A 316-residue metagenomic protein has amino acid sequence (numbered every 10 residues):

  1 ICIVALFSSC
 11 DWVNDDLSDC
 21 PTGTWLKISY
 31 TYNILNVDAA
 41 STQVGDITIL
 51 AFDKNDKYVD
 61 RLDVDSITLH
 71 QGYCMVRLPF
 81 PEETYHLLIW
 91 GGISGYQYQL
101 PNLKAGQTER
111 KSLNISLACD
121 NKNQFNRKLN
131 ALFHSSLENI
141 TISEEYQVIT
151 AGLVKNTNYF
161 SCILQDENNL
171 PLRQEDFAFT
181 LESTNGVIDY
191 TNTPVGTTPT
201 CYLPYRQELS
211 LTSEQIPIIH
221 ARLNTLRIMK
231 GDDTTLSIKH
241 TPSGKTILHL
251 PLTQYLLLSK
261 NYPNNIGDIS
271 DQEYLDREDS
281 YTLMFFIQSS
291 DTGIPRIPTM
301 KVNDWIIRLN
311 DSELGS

Functional and structural regions predicted by a protein language model:
V4-T31, R308, G315: Bacterial Sec-dependent N-terminal signal peptides
D16-L35, G152-E167: A short, Gly/Thr-enriched small/hydrophobic beta-strand-prone motif that recurs across taxa
G23-K27, Y73-M75, Y146-V148, Y159 (+1 more regions): Intrinsic-disorder/low-complexity, polar/charged segments enriched in Ser/Thr/Lys/Arg/Asp/Glu/Gln
V37-T42: Short consensus segments that form the blades of beta-propeller domains, in both extracellular/periplasmic
T48-P101, R173-N264, S316: Tryptophan-paired
V59-K155: Short, low-hydrophobicity acidic/polar segments
C119-I216: A sequence/structural signal for flexible, mid-protein segments enriched in small/helix-disrupting residues
M229-S316: Hydrophilic extracytoplasmic domains
